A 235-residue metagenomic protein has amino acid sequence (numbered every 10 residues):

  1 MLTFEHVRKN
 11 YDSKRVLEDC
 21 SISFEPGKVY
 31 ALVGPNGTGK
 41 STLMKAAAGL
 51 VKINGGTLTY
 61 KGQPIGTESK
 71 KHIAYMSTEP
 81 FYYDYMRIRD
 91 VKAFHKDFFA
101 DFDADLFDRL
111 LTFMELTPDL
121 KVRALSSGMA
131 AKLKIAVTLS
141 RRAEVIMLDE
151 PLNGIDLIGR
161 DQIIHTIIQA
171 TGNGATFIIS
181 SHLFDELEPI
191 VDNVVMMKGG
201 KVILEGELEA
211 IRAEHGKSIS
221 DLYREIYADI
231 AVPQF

Functional and structural regions predicted by a protein language model:
L2, L17-D19: Conserved structural motif at the start of ABC-family nucleotide-binding domains
V33-P35: The feature captures the beta-strand-to-loop junction immediately N-terminal to the Walker
A48: Helix-to-loop junction immediately C-terminal to a conserved catalytic motif
G55-S69: Conserved ABC transporter NBD signature motif
T78-L133: ABC-family P-loop ATPase nucleotide-binding domains
I146-E150: Catalytic Walker B motif of ABC-type/P-loop ATPase nucleotide-binding domains
R160-N173: Helical segment within the ABC ATPase nucleotide-binding domain
